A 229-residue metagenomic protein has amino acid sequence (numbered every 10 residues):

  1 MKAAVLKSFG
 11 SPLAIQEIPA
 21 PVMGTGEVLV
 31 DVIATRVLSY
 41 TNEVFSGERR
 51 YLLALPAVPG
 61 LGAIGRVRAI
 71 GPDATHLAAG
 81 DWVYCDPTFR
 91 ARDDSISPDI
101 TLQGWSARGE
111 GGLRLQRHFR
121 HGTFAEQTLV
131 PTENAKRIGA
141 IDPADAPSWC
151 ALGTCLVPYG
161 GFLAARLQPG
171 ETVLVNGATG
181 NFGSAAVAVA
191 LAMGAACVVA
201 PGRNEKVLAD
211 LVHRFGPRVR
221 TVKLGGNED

Functional and structural regions predicted by a protein language model:
M1, W82, G170-E171, A196: Nucleotide donor/acceptor-binding cores
K2, E27-L29, T172: Residues that mark the start of a beta-strand
A20-R36, E48-D99, I141: Glycine-rich beta-strand-centered segment in the early N-terminal region that forms part of a ligand/cofactor-binding
S39-S46: Cytochrome P450 core scaffold surrounding the K-helix E-X-X-R motif and the conserved "meander" helix-loop region
F89-L174: NAD(P)H dinucleotide-binding glycine-rich loop of Rossmann-like/cofactor-binding domains, especially the beta1-alpha1
C155-L156, G177-S184: Glycine-rich NAD(P) Rossmann-fold beta1-alpha1 loop
V175, L191-D229: Adenosine-nucleotide cofactor-binding segment
